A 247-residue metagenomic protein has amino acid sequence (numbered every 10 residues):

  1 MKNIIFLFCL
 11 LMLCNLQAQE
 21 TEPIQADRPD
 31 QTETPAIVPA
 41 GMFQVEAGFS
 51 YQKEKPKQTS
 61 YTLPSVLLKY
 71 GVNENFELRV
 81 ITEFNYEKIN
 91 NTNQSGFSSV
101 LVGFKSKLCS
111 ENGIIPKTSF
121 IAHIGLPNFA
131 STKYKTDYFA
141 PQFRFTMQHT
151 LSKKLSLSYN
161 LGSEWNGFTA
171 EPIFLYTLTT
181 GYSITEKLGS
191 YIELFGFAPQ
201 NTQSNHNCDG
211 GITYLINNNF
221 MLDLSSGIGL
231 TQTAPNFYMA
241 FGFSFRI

Functional and structural regions predicted by a protein language model:
M1-E22: Bacterial Sec-dependent N-terminal signal peptides
Q19-I247: Transmembrane beta-barrel domains of Gram-negative outer membranes and organellar outer membranes
